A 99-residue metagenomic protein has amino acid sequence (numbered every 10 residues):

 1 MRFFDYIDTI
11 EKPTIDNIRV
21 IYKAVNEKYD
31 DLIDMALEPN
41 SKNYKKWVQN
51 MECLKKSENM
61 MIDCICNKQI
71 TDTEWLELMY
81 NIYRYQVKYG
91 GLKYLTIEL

Functional and structural regions predicted by a protein language model:
F3-D30: N-terminal acidic leader/helix
E27-K93, I97: Acidic, low-complexity, intrinsically disordered interaction modules
